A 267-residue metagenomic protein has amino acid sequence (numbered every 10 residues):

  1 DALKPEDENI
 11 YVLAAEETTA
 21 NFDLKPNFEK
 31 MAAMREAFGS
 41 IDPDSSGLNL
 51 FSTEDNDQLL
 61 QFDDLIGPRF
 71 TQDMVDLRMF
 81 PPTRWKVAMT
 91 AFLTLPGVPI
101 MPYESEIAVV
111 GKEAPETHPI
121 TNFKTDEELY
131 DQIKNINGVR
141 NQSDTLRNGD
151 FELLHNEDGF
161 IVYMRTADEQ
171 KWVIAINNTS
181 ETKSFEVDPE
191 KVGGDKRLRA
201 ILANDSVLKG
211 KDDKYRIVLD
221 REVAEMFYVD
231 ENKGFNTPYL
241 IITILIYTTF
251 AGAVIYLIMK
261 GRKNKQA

Functional and structural regions predicted by a protein language model:
D1-Q61, P82, K112-Y130: Active-site-proximal helices and loops of the catalytic beta/alpha 8
L50, A88-F92, A108, D158-A167: Short, surface-exposed beta-strand/loop micro-motifs that present aromatic residues
L60-F62, I66-M79, W85-E127: Aromatic/acidic polysaccharide-binding cleft in carbohydrate-active enzymes
P102, E113-P115, I120-D158: Aromatic- and carboxylate-lined catalytic core of secreted/periplasmic carbohydrate-active enzymes
E157-E190: Carbohydrate-binding surface patches
T182-N204: Beta-strand-rich binding/interaction modules
K209-I246: C-terminal beta-strand-rich structural cap/linker in extracellular carbohydrate-active enzymes
N232-A267: C-terminal single-pass membrane-anchor helix
